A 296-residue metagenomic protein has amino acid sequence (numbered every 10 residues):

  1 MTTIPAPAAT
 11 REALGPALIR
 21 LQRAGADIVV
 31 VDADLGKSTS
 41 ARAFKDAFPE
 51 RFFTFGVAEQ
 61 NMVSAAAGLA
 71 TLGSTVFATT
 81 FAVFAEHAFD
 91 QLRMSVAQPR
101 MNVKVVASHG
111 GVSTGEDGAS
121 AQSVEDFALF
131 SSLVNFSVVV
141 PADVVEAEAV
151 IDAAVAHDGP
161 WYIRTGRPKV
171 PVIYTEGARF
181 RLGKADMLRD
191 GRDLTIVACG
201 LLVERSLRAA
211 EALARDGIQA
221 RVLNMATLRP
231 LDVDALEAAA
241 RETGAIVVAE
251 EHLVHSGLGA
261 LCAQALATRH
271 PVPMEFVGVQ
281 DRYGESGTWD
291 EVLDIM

Functional and structural regions predicted by a protein language model:
M1-R164, K169: Thiamine diphosphate
A24, K37-R42, D46, T114-G115 (+1 more regions): Thiamine diphosphate
